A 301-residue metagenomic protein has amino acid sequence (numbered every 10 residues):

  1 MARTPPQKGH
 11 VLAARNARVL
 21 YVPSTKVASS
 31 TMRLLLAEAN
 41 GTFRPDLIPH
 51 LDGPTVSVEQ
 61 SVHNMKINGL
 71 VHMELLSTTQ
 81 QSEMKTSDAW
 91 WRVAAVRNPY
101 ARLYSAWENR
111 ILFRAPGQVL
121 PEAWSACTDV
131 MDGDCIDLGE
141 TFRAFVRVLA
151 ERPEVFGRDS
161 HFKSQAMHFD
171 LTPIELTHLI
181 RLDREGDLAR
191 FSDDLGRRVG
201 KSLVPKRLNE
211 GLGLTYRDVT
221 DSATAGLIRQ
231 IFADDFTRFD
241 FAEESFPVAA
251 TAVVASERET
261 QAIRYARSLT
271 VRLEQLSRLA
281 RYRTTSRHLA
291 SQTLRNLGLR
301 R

Functional and structural regions predicted by a protein language model:
M1-R301: Membrane-interface amphipathic segments in extracytoplasmic regions
